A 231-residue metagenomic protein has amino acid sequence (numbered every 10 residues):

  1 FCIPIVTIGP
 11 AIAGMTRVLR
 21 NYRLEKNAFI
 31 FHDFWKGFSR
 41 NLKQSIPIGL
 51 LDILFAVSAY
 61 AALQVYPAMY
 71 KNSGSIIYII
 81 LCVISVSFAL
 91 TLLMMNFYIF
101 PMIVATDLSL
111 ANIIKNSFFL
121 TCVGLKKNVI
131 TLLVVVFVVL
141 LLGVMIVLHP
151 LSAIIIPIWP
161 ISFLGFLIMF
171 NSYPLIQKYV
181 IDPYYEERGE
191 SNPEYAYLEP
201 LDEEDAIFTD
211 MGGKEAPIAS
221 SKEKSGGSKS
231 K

Functional and structural regions predicted by a protein language model:
F1-K231: Hydrophobic alpha-helical membrane segments
